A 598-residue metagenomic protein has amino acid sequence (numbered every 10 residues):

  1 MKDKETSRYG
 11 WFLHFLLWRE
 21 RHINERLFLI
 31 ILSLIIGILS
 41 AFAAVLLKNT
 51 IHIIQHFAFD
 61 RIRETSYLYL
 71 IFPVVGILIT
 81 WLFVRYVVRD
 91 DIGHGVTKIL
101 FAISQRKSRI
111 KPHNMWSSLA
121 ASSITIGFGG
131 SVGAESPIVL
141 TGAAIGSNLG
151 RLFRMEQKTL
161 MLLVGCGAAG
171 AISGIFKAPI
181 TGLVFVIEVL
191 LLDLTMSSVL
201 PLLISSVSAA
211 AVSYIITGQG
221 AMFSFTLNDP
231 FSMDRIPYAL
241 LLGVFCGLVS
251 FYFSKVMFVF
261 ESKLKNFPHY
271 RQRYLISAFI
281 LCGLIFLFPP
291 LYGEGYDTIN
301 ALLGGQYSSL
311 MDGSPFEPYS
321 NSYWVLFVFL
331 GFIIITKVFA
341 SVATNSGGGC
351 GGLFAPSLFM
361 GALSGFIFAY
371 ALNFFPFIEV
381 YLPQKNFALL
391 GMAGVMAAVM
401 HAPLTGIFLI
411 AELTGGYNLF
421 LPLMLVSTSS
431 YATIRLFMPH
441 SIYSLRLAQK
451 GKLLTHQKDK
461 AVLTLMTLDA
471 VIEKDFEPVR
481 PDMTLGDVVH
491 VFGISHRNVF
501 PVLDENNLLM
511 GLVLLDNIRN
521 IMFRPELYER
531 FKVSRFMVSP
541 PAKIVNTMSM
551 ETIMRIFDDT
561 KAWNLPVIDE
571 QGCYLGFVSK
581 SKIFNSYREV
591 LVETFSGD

Functional and structural regions predicted by a protein language model:
M1-D475, V479-F500, D504-M510, N564 (+2 more regions): Alpha-helical transmembrane segments and immediately membrane-proximal extracytoplasmic
V184, G511-I518, G576-I583: Short hydrophobic beta-strand motif reused across regulatory alpha/beta modules
P201, E473, N520-R524, V538 (+2 more regions): Phosphate-coordinating loops and pocket residues in cytosolic domains that bind phosphorylated ligands
V462-L465, L512, K543, F577: Short aromatic/basic micro-patch
D475-V479, R535, P540-K543: Structural signal for short hydrophobic segments within the conserved structured cores of catalytic domains across
V479-H496, V502-L503, M522-P525, E529 (+3 more regions): The conserved cystathionine-beta-synthase
